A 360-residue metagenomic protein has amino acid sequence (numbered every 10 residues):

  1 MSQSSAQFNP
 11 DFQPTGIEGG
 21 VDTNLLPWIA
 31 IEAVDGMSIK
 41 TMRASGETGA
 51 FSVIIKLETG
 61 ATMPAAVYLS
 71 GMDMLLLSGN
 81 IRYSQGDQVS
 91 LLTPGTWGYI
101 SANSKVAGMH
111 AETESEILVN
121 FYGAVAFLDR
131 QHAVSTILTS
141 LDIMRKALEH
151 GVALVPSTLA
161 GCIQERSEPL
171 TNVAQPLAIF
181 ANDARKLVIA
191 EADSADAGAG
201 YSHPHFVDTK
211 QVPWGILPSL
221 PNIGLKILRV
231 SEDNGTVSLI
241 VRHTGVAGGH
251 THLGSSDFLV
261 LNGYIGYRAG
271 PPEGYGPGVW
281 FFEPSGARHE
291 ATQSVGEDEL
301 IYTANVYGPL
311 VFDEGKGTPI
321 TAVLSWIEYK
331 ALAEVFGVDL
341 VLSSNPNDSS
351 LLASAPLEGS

Functional and structural regions predicted by a protein language model:
M1-G49, I137, L141-D233, W326 (+1 more regions): A short, N-terminal "cap"/entry segment at the start of jelly-roll beta-barrel domains of the cupin/DSBH fold
D22-N24, E32, G36, G49 (+14 more regions): Polar/charged low-complexity regions in secreted precursors and cytosolic/nuclear IDRs
G46, D73, R82-G108, E232-D233 (+2 more regions): Short acidic-glycine-tyrosine-enriched beta hairpin
E47-G49, T59-A61, D233-G235, T244-V246 (+1 more regions): Short, charged/polar surface micro-motifs in flexible loops or helix N-caps
A50-V53, V237-L239: Intrinsic, low-complexity N-terminal interaction/targeting segments
E58-G60, A65-D87, R242-P271: Glycine- and acidic-residue-biased ligand/ion/polar-headgroup-sensing regions
Q88-T93, A102-A133, P272-G274, S285-T318: Ligand-binding loop in jelly-roll beta-barrel domains
L91-P94, G98-P176: Extended, hydrophobic interaction surfaces within ordered domains
